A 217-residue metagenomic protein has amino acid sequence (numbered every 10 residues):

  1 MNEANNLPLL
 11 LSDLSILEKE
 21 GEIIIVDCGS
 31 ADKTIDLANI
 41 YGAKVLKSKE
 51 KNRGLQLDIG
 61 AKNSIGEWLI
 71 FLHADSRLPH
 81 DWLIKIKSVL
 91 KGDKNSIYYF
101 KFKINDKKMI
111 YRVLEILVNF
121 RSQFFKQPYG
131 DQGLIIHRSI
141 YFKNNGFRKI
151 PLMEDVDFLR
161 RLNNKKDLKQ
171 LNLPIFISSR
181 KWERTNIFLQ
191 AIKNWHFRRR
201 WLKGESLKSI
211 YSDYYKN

Functional and structural regions predicted by a protein language model:
N5-L9, D32-Y41: Acidic helix N-cap motif at the loop->helix transition within catalytic regions of sugar-transfer enzymes
S12-G21: Short, acidic, metal-binding catalytic loop of nucleotide-sugar glycosyltransferases
E20-G29, L46: Short beta-strand/loop segment that forms part of the nucleotide-sugar
D27-I35, S76: A conserved acidic beta->alpha catalytic loop
S48-S64: Glycine-rich, basic loop-to-helix element that forms the pyrophosphate-binding segment of sugar-nucleotide handling
L69: Short aromatic/hydrophobic "clamp" motif used to bind/position activated sugar donors
D81-I110: Conserved donor NDP-sugar-binding/catalytic core segment of glycosyltransferases
R160-N217: Hydrophobic helical membrane-anchoring modules
